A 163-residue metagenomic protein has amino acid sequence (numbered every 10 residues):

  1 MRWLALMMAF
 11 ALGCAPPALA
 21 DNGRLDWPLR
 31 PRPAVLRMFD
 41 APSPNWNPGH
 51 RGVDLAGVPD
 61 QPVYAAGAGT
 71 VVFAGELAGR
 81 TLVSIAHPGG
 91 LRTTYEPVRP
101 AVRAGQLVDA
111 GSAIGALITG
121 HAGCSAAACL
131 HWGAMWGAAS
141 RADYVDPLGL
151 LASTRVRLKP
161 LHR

Functional and structural regions predicted by a protein language model:
R2-L6, F10-L82, D109-A110, V145-R163: Surface-exposed, glycine-biased beta-strand/turn segments
S43, A78, L91, A101 (+2 more regions): Feature marks short, surface-exposed loop/turn motifs that line or immediately flank catalytic pockets and channel
P59-P62, R99-Q106, I118: Gly/Ser-rich catalytic serine loop of serine hydrolases
D60-Q61, G75-L77, P100, A122-G123 (+1 more regions): Short polar/acidic secondary-structure junctions
A66-A101, H131: Zn2+-dependent peptidoglycan hydrolase active-site motif and core
V83-A86, Q106-R163: Conserved, short, structured surface segments that act as functional micro-motifs
